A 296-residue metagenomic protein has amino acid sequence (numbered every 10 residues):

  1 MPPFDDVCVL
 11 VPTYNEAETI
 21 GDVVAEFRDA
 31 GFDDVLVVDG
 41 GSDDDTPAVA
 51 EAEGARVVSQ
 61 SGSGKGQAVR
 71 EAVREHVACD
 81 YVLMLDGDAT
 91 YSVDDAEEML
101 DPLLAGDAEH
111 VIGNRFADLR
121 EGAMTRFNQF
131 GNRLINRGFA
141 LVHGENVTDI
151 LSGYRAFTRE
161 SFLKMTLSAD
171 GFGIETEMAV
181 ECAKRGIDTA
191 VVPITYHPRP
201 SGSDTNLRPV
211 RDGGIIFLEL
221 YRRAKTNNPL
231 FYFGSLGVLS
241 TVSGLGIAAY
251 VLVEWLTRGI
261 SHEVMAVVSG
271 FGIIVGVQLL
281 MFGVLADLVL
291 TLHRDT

Functional and structural regions predicted by a protein language model:
M1-E26: N-proximal low-complexity "stem/linker" segments adjacent to membrane-targeting elements
M1-P2, E177-T296: Hydrophobic helical membrane-anchoring modules
E16-T19, S42, K65: Donor nucleotide-sugar binding loop of glycosyltransferases
A25-D33: Short, acidic, metal-binding catalytic loop of nucleotide-sugar glycosyltransferases
D39-P47: A conserved acidic beta->alpha catalytic loop
G40, L85-G87: Active-site acidic Asp-centered loop
V58-H76, Y81-M84, V93-F172, T176 (+1 more regions): Acceptor/aglycone-binding surface of glycosyltransferases and processive sugar-polymer synthases
A89-Y91: Acidic metal-phosphate-binding loop of nucleotide-sugar-dependent transferases
